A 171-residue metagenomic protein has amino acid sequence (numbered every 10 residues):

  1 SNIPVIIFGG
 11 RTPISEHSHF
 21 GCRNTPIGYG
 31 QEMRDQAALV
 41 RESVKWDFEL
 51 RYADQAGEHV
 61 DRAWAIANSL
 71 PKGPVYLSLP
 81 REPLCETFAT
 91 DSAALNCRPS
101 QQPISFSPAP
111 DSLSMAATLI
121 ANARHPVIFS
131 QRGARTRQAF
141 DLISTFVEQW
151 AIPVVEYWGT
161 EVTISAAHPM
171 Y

Functional and structural regions predicted by a protein language model:
S1-Y171: N-terminal alpha/beta PP-like core and its mobile active-site loop of ThDP/TPP-dependent enzymes
